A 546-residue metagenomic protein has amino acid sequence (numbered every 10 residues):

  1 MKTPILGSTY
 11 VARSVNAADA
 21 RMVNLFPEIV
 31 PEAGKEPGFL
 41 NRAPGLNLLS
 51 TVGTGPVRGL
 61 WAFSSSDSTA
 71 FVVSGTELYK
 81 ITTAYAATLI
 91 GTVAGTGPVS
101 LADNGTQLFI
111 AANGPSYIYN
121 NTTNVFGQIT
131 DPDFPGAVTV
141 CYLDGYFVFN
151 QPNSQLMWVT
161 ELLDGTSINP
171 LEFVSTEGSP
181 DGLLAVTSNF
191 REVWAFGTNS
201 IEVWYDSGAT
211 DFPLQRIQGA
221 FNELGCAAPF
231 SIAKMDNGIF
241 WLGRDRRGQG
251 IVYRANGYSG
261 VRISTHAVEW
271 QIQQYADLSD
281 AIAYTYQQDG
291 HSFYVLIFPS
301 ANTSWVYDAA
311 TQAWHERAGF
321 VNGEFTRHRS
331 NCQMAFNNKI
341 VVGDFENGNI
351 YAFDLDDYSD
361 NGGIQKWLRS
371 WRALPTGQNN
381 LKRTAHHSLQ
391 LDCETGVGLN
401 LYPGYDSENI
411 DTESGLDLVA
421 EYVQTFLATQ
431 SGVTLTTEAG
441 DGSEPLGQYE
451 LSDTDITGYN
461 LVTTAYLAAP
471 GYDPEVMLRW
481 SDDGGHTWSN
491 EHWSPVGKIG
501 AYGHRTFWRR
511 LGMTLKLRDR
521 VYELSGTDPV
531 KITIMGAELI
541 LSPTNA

Functional and structural regions predicted by a protein language model:
M1-Q107, E223-I239, R244-A546: Beta-sheet repeat architectures centered on beta-propellers
G45-V52, Y85-T92, V125-D131, N169-T176 (+1 more regions): A short beta-strand motif characteristic of beta-propeller blades
R58, V99, V138, G145 (+4 more regions): Beta-propeller and closely related beta-sheet repeat lectin domains
F71-V72, I110, F147-Q151, V193-G197 (+2 more regions): Short beta-strand motif characteristic of blades in beta-propeller domains
T82-Y85, N120-N124, L162-D164, S207-A209 (+2 more regions): Short loop/turn segments that connect beta-strands within beta-propeller blades
N120-Y146: Asp-box/WD-like beta-propeller blade repeats and closely related beta-sheet repeat scaffolds
V140-G197: Solenoidal tandem-repeat scaffolds enriched in leucines and small polar residues
W194-A220: Surface-exposed extracellular loop regions of Gram-negative outer-membrane beta-barrel proteins
